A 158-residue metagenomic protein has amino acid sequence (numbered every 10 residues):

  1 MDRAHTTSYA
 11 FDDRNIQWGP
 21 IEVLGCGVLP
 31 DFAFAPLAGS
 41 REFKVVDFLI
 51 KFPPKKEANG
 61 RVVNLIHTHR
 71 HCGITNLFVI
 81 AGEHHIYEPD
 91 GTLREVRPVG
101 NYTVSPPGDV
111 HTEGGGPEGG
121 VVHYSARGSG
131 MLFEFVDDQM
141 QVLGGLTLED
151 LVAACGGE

Functional and structural regions predicted by a protein language model:
M1-K51, V142-E158: A short, N-terminal "cap"/entry segment at the start of jelly-roll beta-barrel domains of the cupin/DSBH fold
G27-V28, V45, R70-H71, G115-E118: Short glycine/proline-enriched turns and hinge-like loops at secondary-structure junctions
F34-P36, D47-K51, N76, Y102-V104 (+1 more regions): Conserved hydrophobic/aromatic beta-strand scaffold that supports enzyme active sites
R41, E88-G116: Short acidic-glycine-tyrosine-enriched beta hairpin
E42-K44, P53-A58, E83-H85, D109 (+1 more regions): Short, charged/polar surface micro-motifs in flexible loops or helix N-caps
P53-P54, R61-N64, R70-D90: Glycine- and acidic-residue-biased ligand/ion/polar-headgroup-sensing regions
G116-E158: Double-stranded beta-helix
